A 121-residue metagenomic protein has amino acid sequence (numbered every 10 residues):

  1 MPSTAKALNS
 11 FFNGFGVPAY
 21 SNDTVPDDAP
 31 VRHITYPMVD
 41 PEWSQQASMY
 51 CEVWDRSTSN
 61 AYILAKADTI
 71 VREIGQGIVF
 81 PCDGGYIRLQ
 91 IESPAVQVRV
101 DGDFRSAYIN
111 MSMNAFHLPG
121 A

Functional and structural regions predicted by a protein language model:
M1-Y20, V25-D28, P37-A121: Charged, amphipathic alpha-helical segments and their flanking helix caps
V31-R32: Ser/Thr-rich, low-complexity intrinsically disordered terminal regions
